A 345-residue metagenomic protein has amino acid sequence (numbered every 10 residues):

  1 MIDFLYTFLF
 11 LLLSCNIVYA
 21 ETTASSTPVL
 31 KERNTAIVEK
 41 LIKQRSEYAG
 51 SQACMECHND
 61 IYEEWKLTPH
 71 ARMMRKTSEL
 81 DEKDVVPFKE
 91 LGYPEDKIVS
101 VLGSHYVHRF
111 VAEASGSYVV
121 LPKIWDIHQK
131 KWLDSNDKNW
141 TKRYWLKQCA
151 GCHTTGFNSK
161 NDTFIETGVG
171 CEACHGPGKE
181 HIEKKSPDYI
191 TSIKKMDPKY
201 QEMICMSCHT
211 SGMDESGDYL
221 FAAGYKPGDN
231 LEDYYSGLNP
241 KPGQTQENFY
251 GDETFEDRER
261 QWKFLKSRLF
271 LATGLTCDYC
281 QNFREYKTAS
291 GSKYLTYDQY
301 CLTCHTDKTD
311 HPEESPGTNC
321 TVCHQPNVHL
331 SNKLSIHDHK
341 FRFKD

Functional and structural regions predicted by a protein language model:
M1-I2: N-terminal secretory signal peptides that target proteins for export/translocation
Y6-N16: Bacterial N-terminal signal peptides
T23-R45, D60-P122, I127, S135 (+2 more regions): Primarily the internal scaffold of c-type cytochrome electron-transfer domains, especially repeated/multiheme c-type
I42-E56: Local sequence-structure signature of Cys/Sec-based thiol-disulfide redox active-site neighborhoods
Q52-M55, A150, M206: Extracellular secreted precursors and ectodomains with disulfide-bonded cysteine-rich loops/domains
I124-Q148: A short, surface-exposed interaction/processing loop segment used at functional sites
Y144-A150, G170-A173: Internal transmembrane alpha-helices of multipass membrane proteins
T154-F157: Well-ordered alpha/beta subsegment
